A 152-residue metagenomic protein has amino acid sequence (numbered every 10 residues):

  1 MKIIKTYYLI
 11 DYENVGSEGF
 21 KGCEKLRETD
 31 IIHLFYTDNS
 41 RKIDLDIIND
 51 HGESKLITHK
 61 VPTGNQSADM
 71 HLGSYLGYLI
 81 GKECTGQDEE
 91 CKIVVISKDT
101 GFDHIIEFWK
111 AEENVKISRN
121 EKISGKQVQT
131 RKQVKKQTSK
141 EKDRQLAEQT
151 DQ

Functional and structural regions predicted by a protein language model:
M1, D151-Q152: Extreme N-terminal targeting and regulatory segments of eukaryotic proteins
K2-Y7: Extreme N-terminal starter segment of soluble prokaryotic enzymes
L9-D11, S97: Generic enzyme active-site microenvironment
Y12-F20: Short acidic, Gly/Ser-rich segments with clustered Asp/Glu that frequently serve as metal-coordination loops in enzyme
G19-G22, L45-D46: Short, glycine/acidic-enriched capping/hinge loops at junctions between secondary-structure elements
E24-E28: Short, conserved loop/helix-junction motifs that constitute active-site signature segments in enzyme catalytic cores
I32-D151: Nuclease catalytic cores that cleave nucleic-acid phosphodiester bonds, predominantly acidic two-metal-ion
